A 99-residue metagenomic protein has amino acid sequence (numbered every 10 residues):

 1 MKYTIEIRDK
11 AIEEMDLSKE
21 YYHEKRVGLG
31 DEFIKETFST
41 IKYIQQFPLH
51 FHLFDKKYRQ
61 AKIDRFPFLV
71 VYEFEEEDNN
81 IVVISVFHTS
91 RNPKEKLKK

Functional and structural regions predicted by a protein language model:
M1-I34: Arg/Lys-rich, positively charged N-terminal/basic patches that mediate binding to nucleic acids
E13, L17, S39-K42, Q46: Generic recognition of well-ordered alpha-helical segments within structured catalytic/regulatory domains
Y22, R26, P48-F51, S90: A general structural signal marking secondary-structure boundaries and capping sites
S39, Q46-E77: Basic/aromatic recognition patch in beta-strand/loop cores that engages polyanionic ligands
L69, E73-K99: Enriched for short, Lys/Arg-rich terminal
